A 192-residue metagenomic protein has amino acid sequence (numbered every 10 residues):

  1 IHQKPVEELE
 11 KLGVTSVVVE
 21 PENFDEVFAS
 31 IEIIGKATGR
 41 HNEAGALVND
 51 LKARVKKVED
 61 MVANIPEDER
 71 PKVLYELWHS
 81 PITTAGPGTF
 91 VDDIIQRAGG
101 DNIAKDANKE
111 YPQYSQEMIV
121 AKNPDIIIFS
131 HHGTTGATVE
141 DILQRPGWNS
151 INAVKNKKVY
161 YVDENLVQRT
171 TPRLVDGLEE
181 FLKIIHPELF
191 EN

Functional and structural regions predicted by a protein language model:
I1-A37, Q113-S150: Acidic/His-rich segments in extracytoplasmic proteins that coordinate ligands and/or metal ions
K4-S80, A104-D106, K157-N192: Extracytoplasmic substrate-binding proteins
E67-P71, G88, R97, K122: Short gly/pro-enriched beta-turn/loop segments at secondary-structure junctions
W78-S80, A107-N108, P124, H132-G133: Histidine- and/or cysteine-centered catalytic micro-motif in compact active-site loops
T84-G88, V139-D141: Short, well-ordered secondary-structure micro-motifs
P87-Y111, H131, Y161: His/Asp/Glu-enriched short active-site or ligand-binding loop at hydrolase and phosphoryl-transfer sites
Q96, Y114-E117, K122, Q168 (+2 more regions): Small-molecule-sensing regulatory modules
